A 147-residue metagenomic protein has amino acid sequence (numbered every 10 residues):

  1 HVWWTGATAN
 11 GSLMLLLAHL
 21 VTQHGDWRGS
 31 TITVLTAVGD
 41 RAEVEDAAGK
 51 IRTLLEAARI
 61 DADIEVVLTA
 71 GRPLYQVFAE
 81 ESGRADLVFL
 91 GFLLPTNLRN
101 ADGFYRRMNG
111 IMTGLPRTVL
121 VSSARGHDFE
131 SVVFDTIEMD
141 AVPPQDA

Functional and structural regions predicted by a protein language model:
H1-A147: Membrane-embedded alpha-helical bundles that form conduits across membranes
